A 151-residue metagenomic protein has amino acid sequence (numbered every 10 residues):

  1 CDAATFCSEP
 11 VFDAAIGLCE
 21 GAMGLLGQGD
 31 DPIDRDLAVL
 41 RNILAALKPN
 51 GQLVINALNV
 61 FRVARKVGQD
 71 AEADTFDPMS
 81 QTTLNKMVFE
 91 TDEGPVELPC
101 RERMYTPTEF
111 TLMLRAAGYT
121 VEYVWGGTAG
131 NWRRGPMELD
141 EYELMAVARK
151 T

Functional and structural regions predicted by a protein language model:
C1: Short loop/edge segments at beta-strand edges and connector loops that shape dinucleotide/nucleotide cofactor-binding
A4-A15: A short acidic, Gly/Pro-enriched loop at the edge of an enzyme's catalytic core that lines a small-molecule cofactor
T5, A22, Q28-G29, N59-V63: Short, catalytically relevant binding-site loops at active-site mouths
D13, L18-E20, N56: Residues lining the SAM
M23-D34, E97: Surface-exposed cleft-lining segments at the edges of enzyme active sites
D31-P49: A short glycine-rich, Lys/Arg-flanked "PGG" loop and its adjoining helix->strand segment in the class I
N50-A117: SAM-dependent methyltransferase
T108-T151: C-terminal lobe and adjacent flexible extensions of AdoMet/dcAdoMet transferase-like proteins
